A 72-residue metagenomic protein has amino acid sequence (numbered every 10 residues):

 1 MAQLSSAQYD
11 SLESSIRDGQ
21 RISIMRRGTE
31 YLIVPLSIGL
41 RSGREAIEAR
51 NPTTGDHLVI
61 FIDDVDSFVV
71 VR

Functional and structural regions predicted by a protein language model:
M1-S15: Mixed-charge, Lys/Arg-rich low-complexity intrinsically disordered regions
D18-R26: A short, Trp-centered hydrophobic/proline-enriched beta-strand micro-motif
I24, I47-N51: SH3/SH3-like beta-barrel fold
M25-L32, L58-F61: Short coil-to-beta-strand transition motifs
Y31-G39: Short beta-strand-centered aromatic/proline hotspots
L40-R44, V70-R72: Short, conserved beta-turn/loop elements at beta-strand boundaries and strand-helix junctions
V59-R72: Structured surface patches comprising rigid loops and adjacent beta-strands/short helices at the edges of well-ordered
